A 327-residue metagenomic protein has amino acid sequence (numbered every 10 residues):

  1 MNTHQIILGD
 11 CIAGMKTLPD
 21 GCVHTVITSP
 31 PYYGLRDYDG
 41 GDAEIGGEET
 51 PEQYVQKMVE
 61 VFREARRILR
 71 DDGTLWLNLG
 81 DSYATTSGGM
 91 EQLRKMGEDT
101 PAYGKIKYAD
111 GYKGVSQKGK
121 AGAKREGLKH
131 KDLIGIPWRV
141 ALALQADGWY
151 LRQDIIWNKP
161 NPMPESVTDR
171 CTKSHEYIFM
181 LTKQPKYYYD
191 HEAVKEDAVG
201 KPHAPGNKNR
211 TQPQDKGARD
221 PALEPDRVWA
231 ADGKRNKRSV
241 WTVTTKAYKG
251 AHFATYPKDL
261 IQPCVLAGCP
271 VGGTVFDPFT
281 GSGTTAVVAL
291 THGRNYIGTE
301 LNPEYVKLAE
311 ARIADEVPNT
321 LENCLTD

Functional and structural regions predicted by a protein language model:
M1-E316, T326: Core catalytic lobe of class I
L321-D327: C-terminal segments of enzyme domains that contribute to small-molecule binding surfaces
